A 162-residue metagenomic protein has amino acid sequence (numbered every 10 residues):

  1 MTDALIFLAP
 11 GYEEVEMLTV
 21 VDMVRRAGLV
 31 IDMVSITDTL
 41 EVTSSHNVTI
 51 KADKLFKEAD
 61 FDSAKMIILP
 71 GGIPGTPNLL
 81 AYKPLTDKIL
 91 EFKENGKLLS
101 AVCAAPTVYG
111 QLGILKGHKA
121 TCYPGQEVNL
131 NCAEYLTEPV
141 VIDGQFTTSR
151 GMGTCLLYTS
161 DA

Functional and structural regions predicted by a protein language model:
M1-L5: Extreme N-terminal starter segment of soluble prokaryotic enzymes
Y12-M17: Short N-terminal binding/cap micro-motifs at the start of the first secondary-structure element
V20-L29: A short, Lys/Arg-enriched amphipathic alpha-helix followed by its capping loop at the start of a domain
D32, I36-G96: Flexible gly/pro-rich beta->alpha loop and the following alpha-helix that scaffold active-site loops
I67-G71, I89-L115, A120: Catalytic nucleophile loop
L98, V140-M152: Phosphate-binding/catalytic loops
L115-V140: A conserved active-site-flanking secondary-structure segment within enzyme catalytic domains
Y158-A162: Conserved small/polar residues in nucleotide/adenosyl-binding loops
